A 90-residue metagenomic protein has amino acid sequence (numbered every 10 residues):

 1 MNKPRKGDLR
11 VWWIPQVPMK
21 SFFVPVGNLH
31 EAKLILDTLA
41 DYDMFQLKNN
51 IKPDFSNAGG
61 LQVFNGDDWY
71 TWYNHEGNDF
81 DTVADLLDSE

Functional and structural regions predicted by a protein language model:
M1-R5, D85-E90: Short intrinsically disordered terminal tails
K3-M19: Short aromatic-glycine-(Arg/Gly/Cys) micro-motifs in beta-strand/loop hairpins
W12-I14, P25-G27, F64: A structural detector for beta-sheet-dominated domains
P18-K20, D67-D68: Short acidic/polar mixed-charge low-complexity motifs
M19-H30: A short, exposed loop/beta-hairpin motif centered on an aromatic-Gly-Thr core
V24-V26, D37-L39, D85-D88: Surface-exposed beta-strand edges and their flanking turn/coil or helix-capping segments
K33-D81: Acidic, low-complexity, intrinsically disordered interaction modules
